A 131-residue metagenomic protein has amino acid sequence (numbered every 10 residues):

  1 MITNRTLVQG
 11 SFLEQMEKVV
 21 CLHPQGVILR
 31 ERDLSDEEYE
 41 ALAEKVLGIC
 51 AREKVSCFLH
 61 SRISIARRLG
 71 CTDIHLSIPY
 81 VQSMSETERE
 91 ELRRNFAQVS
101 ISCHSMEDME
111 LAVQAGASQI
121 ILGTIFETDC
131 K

Functional and structural regions predicted by a protein language model:
M1-M84, R89-S118: Conserved N-terminal beta1-alpha1 strand-loop-helix module at the mouth
A66, F126-K131: A short acidic, helix-capping loop that chelates divalent metal ions and anchors anionic groups
